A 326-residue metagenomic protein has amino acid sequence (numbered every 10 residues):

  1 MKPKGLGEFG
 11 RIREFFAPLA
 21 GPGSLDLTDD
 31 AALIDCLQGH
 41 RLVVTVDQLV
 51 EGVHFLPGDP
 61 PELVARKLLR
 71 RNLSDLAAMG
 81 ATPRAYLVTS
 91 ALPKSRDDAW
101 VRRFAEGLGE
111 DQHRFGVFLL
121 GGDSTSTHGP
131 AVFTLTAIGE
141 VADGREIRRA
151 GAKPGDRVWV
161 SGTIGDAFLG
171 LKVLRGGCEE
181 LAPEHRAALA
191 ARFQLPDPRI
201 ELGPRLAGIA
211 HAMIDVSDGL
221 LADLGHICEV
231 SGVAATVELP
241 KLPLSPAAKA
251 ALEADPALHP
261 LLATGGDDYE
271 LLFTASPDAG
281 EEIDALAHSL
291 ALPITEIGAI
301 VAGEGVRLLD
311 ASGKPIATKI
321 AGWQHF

Functional and structural regions predicted by a protein language model:
M1-A17, H40, P60, P93-L120 (+4 more regions): Glycine-/charge-enriched secondary-structure boundary and capping motifs
M1-L63, M79, V88, G107-E110 (+1 more regions): Extreme N-terminal cap/leader segments of soluble proteins
G21-G23, A32, G109, G122-S126 (+7 more regions): A generic local secondary-structure boundary/capping motif
V46, P130-V132, E146-P204: Short, acidic (Asp/Glu-rich) active-site segment that either coordinates a divalent metal cofactor
L49-G58, E140-V141, E184-L189: Glycine/charged-rich beta-loop-alpha catalytic/anionic-binding loops adjacent to active sites
L68-M79, Q112: A short, N-terminal amphipathic alpha-helix
A81-D97: Short beta-strand-loop/turn "lid" adjacent to the catalytic site in phosphate-handling enzymes
